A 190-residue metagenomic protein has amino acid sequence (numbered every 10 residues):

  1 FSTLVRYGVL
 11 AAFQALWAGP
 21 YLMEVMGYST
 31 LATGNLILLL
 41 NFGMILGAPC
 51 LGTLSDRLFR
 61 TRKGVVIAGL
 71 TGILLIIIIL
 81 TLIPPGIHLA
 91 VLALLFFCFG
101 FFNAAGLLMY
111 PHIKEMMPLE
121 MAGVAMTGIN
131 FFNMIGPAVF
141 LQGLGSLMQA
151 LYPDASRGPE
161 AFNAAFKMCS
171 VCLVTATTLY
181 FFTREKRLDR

Functional and structural regions predicted by a protein language model:
F1-P49, Y110, P137-G145: Extracytoplasmic gate region of multi-pass secondary transporters
A48-R60, M148: Helix-to-loop junctions at the C-terminal end of transmembrane segments in multipass secondary transporters
R57-L70: Cytoplasmic membrane-interface "Motif A"-like loop-to-helix N-cap segments of 12-TM Major Facilitator Superfamily
R62, S146-V171: A membrane-interface helix-boundary motif in multi-pass transporters
T71-P85: C-terminal ends and interior cores of transmembrane alpha-helices in multi-pass membrane transporters/permeases
T81-P84, F166-R190: Multi-pass alpha-helical transporter architecture, strongest for 12-TM Major Facilitator/SLC carriers used
L89-G106: Hydrophobic core of transmembrane alpha-helices in multi-pass small-molecule transporters, especially MFS/SLC-type
P118-P153: A late C-terminal transmembrane helix in Major Facilitator Superfamily
